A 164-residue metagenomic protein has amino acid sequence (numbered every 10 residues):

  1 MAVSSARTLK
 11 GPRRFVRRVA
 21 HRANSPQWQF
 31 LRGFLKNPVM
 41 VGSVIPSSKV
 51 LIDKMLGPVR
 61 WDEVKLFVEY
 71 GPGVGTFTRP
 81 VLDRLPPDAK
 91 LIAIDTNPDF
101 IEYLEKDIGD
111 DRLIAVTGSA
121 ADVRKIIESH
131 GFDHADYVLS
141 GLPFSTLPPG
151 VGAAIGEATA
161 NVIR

Functional and structural regions predicted by a protein language model:
A2-P26: N-terminal auxiliary segments of SAM/dcSAM-dependent transferases
Q29-D62: Class I SAM-dependent methyltransferase Rossmann-like catalytic core, especially the SAM/SAH-binding loop
E63-G73: Conserved class I S-adenosyl-L-methionine
V74-P86: Conserved SAM-binding loop of SAM-dependent methyltransferases across substrates and taxa, primarily the Class I
K90-D95: Conserved SAM-binding motif I beta-strand of class I
I101-F132: S-adenosyl-L-methionine
D136-G150: A short SAM/SAH-binding and catalytic strip from SAM-dependent methyltransferases
A153-R164: A short glycine-rich, Lys/Arg-flanked "PGG" loop and its adjoining helix->strand segment in the class I
